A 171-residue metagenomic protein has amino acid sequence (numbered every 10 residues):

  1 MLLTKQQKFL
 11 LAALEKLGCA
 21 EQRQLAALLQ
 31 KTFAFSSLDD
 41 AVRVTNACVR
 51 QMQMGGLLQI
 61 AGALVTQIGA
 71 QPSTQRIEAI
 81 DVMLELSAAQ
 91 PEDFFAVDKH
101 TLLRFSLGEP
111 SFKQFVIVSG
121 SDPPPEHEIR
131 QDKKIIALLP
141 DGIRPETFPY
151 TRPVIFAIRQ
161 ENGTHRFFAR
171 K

Functional and structural regions predicted by a protein language model:
L3-Q7, C19-A20: Short helix-coil-helix linker/hinge
T4, A12-L14, R23-Q24, Q51-K113 (+1 more regions): Nucleic-acid-binding surface
C19-S37: Short acidic, hydrophobic short linear motifs in intrinsically disordered regions
F35-G55: Short amphipathic alpha-helical interaction segments
E85-K171: Long, low-complexity, charge-rich intrinsically disordered regions
